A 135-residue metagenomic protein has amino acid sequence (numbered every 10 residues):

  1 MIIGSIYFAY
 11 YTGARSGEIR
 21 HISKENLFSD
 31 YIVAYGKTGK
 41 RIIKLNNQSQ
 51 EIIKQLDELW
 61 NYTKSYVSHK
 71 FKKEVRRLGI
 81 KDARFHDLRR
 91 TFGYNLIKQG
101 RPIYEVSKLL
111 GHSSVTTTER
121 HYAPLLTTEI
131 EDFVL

Functional and structural regions predicted by a protein language model:
M1-I3, K64, S68, R89-R90 (+1 more regions): Short, leucine-enriched amphipathic alpha-helices that occur as contiguous helical runs
M1-S16: Basic, Lys/Arg- and aromatic-enriched nucleic-acid-binding interface segment
F8-A9, I22, N95-L96, L109: Short alpha-helical segment immediately N-terminal to, or the first helix within, an HTH/HTH-like DNA-binding domain
T12, G17, H21-I52: Conserved tyrosine-mediated DNA breakage-rejoining catalytic core shared by Y-recombinases
E25-S29, R101-R120: Short, polar N-cap/turn motifs at the start of nucleic acid-interacting alpha helices
K44-Q55, R120-L135: DNA/chromatin major-groove-contacting recognition/catalytic segments
N46-K81: Active-site/catalytic core of tyrosine-dependent DNA strand-transfer enzymes
K81-G100, S113, T117: Short basic/aromatic active-site micro-motif
